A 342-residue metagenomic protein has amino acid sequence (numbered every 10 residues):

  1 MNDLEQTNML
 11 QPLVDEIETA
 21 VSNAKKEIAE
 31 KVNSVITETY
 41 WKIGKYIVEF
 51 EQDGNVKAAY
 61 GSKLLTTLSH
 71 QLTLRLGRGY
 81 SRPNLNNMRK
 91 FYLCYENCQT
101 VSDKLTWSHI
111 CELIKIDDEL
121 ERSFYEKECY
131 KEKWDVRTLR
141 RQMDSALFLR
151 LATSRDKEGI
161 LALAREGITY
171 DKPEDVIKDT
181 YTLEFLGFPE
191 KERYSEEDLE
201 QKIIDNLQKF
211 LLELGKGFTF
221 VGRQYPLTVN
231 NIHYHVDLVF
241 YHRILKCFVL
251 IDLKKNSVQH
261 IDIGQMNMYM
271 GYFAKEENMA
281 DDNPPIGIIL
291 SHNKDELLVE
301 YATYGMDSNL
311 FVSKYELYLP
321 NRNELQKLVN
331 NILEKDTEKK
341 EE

Functional and structural regions predicted by a protein language model:
M1-E342: Basic, low-complexity intrinsically disordered segments
